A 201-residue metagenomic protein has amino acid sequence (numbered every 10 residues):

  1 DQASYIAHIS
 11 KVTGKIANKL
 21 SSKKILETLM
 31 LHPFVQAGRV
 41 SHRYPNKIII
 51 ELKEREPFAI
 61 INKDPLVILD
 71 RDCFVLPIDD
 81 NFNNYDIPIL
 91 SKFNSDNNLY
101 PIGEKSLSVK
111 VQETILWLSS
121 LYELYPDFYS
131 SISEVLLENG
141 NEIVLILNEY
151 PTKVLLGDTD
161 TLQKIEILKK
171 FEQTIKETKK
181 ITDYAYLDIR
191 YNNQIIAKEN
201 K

Functional and structural regions predicted by a protein language model:
S4-I16, L20-L31, Q36-K201: Charged, solvent-exposed interaction patches on well-folded alpha/beta domains that mediate macromolecular contacts
